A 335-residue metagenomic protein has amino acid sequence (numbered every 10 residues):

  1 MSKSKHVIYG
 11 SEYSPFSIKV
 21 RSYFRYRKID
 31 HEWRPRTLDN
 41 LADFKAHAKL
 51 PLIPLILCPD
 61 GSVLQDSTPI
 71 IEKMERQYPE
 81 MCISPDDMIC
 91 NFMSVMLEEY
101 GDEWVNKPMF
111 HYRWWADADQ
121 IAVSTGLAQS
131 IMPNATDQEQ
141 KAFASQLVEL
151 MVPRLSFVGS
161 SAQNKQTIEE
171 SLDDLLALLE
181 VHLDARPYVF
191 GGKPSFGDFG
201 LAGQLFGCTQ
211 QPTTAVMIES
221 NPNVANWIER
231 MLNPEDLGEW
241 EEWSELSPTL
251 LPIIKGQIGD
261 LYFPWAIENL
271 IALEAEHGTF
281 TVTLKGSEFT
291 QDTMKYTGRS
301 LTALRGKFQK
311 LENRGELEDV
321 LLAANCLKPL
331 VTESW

Functional and structural regions predicted by a protein language model:
M1-E139, V189, T209, D260 (+1 more regions): GST-like domain detector, emphasizing the conserved glutathione-binding G-site in the N-terminal thioredoxin-like
I89-M96, T167-D174, L178, N223-N226: A non-catalytic, amphipathic alpha-helix used as a structural packing/dimerization or gating element in enzyme scaffolds
M93-E103, L178, A202-G207, W227-N233: Alpha-helical scaffold segments in carbohydrate-active enzymes
W115-E169: Divalent-metal (Mg2+/Mn2+/Ca2+)-assisted nucleotide/phosphate chemistry catalytic cores
S156-V189: Short N-terminal edge-element motif at the start of the domain
H182, Q204-L237: Short His-centered aromatic/hydrophobic patch
V189-T209: GST superfamily/GST-like fold recognition
N233, W243-P264: Small-residue-rich helix-loop
